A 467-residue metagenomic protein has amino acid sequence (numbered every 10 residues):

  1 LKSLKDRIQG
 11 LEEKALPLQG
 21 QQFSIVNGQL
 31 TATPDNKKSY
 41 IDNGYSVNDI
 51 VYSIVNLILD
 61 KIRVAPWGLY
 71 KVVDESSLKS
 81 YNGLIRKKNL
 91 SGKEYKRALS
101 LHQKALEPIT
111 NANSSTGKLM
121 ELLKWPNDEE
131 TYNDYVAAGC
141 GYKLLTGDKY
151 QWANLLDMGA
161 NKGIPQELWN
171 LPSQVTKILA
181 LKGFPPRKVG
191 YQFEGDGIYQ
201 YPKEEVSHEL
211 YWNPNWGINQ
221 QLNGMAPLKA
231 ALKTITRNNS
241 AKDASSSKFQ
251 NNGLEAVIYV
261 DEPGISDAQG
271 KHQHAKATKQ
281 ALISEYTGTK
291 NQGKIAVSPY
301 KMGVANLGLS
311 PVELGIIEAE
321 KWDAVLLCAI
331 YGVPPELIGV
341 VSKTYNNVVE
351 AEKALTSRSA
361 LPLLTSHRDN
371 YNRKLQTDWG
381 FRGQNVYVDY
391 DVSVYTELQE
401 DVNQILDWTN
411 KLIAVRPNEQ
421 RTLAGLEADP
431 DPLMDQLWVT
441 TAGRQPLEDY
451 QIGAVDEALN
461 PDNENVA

Functional and structural regions predicted by a protein language model:
L1-V312, I316, W322, L326 (+2 more regions): Structured, contiguous alpha/beta core segments that scaffold functional sites
G139, G147, Q269-K290, G308-E419 (+1 more regions): C-terminal amphipathic alpha-helical
